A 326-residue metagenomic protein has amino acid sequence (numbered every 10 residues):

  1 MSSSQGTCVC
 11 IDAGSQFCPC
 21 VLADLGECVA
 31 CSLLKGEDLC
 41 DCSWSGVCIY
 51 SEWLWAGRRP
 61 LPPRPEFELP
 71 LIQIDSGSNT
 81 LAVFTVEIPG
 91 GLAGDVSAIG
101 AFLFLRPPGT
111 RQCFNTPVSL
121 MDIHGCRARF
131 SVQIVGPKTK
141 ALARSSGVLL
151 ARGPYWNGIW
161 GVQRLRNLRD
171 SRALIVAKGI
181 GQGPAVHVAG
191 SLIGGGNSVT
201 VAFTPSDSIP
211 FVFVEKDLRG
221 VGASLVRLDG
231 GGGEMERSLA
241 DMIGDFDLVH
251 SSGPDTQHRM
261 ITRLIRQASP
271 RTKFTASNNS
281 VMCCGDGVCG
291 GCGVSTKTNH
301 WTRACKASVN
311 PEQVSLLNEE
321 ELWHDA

Functional and structural regions predicted by a protein language model:
S2-V9, W323-D325: N-terminal basic/disordered segments at the start of proteins
V9-I11, S15-L22, G26-W44, N279-N310: Local cysteine-cluster metal-coordination motifs and their immediate loop/turn environment, predominantly Fe-S cluster
C31, K35-P63: Long amphipathic alpha-helical scaffold segments
V47-W53, Q267, G291-A326: Iron-sulfur (Fe-S) cluster-binding segments and ferredoxin-like electron-carrier domains, especially [2Fe-2S]
G57-L150: Ferredoxin-reductase
P108-Q112, A151-I159, N318: Short, charged beta-turn/beta-strand-edge "cap" motif at the junction between a beta-strand and an adjacent loop
K140-M282: FNR/FR-type flavoprotein reductase catalytic core
S238-D245, G287-G293, E319-E320: Short, surface-exposed amphipathic charged segments that create phosphate/polyanion-binding patches used for binding
